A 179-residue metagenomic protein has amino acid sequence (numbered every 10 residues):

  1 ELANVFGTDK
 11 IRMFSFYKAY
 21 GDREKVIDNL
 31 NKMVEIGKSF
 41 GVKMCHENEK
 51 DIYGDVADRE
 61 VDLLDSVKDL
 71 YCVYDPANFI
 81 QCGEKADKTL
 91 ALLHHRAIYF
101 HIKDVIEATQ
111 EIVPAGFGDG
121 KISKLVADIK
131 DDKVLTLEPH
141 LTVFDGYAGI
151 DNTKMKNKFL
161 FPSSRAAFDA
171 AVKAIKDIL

Functional and structural regions predicted by a protein language model:
E1-D28, K38-K43, N78, D131-G146: Structural motif corresponding to the early beta-alpha repeats
G7-T8, K32, V56-Y71, I80-L179: Histidine-acidic metal/acid-base catalytic patches
S15-G21, H46-K50, T109-V113: Surface-exposed cleft-lining segments at the edges of enzyme active sites
D22-R23, E47, D69, L90: Short, structured coil/loop segments at alpha-helix boundaries
D22-R23, Y53-D55: Conserved glycine-rich "GG(E/T)P / GGGxP" loop and the immediately following alpha-helix in the radical SAM core
E35: Active-site regions of metal-assisted phosphoester/phosphodiester hydrolases, unifying DNase/endonuclease modules
V42-Y53, V73-Y74: Aromatic-lined carbohydrate-recognition surfaces of secreted/lumenal glycan-active proteins
N48, P76-N78, E84: Short, well-ordered turn and helix-capping elements at secondary-structure junctions
